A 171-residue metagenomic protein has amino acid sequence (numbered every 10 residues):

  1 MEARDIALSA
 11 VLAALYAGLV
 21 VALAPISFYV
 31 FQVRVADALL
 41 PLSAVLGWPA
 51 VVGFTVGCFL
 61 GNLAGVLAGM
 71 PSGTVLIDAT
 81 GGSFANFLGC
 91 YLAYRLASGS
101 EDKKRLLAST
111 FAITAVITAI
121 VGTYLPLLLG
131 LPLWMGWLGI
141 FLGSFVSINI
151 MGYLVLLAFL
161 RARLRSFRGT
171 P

Functional and structural regions predicted by a protein language model:
M1-P49, V56: Hydrophobic transmembrane alpha-helices
V21-F31, V35, F59-P171: Membrane-embedded alpha-helical hairpins and interfacial helices in multi-pass inner-membrane proteins
A44-F54, M70-D78: Interfacial helix-start motif at the membrane-water boundary
